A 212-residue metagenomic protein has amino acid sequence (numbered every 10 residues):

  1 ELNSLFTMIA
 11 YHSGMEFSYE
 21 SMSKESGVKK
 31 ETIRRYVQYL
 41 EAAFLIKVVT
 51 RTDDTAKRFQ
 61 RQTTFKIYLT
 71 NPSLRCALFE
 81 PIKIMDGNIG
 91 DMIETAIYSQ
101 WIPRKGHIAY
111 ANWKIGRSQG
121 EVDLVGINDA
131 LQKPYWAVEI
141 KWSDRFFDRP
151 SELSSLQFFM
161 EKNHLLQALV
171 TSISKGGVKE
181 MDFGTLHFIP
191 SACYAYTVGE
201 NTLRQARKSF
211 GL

Functional and structural regions predicted by a protein language model:
E1-P134: Accessory nucleic acid-recognition modules appended to NTPase machines
F65-Y68, D86-I89, D129, D144-R145 (+3 more regions): Short, low-complexity, polar/charged sequence segments that are solvent-exposed and flexible
C76-P81, I97-W101, F158, Q167-S174 (+1 more regions): Short C-terminal domain-edge/linker segments immediately following a structured domain
H107-A109, Q167, H187: Conserved beta-strand segments of alpha/beta enzyme cores
Y135-W136, Q167: Structural motif
W142-T185: Catalytic cores of nucleic-acid endonucleases
I173-L212: Domain-level recognition of nuclease-like catalytic cores that cleave nucleotide substrates
